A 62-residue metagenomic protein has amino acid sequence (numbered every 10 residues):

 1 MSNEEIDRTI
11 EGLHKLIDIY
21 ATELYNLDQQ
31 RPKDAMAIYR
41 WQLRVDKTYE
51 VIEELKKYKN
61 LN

Functional and structural regions predicted by a protein language model:
M1-L27, Y49, N60: N-terminal acidic leader/helix
D7, E11, K33-Y49: Short, charged, amphipathic alpha-helical segments
Y25-I38, L61: Charged, low-complexity interaction regions
